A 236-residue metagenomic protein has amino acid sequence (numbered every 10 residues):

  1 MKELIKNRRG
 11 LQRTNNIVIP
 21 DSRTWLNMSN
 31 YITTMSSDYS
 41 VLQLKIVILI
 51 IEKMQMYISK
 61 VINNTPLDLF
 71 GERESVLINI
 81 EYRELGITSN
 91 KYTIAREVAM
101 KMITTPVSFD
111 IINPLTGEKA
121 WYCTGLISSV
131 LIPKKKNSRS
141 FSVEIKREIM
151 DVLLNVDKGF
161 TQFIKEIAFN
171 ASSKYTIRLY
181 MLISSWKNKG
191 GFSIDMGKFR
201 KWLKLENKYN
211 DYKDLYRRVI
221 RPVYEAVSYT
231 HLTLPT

Functional and structural regions predicted by a protein language model:
M1-L232: Charged, alpha-helix-forming regions
